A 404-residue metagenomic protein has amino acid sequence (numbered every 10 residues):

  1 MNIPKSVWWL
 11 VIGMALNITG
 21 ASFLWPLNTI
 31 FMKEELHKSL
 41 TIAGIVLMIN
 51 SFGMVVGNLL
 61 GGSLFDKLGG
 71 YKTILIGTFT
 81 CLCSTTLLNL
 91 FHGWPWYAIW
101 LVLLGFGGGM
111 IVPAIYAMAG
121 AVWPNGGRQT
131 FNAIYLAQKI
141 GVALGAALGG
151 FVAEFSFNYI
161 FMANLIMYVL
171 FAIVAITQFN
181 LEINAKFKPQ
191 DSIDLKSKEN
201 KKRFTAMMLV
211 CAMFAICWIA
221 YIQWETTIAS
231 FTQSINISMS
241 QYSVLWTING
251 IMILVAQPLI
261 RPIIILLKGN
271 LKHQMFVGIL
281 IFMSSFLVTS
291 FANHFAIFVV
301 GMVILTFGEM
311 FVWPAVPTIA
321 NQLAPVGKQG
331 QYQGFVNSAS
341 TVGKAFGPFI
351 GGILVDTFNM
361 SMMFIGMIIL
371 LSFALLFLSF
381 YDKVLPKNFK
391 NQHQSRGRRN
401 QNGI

Functional and structural regions predicted by a protein language model:
M1-P4, N180-C211, R396-I404: Juxtamembrane intracellular "pre-TM" segments in multi-pass secondary transporters
I3-S51, A206-W246: Helix-loop boundary and gating motifs at the non-cytosolic
N50-L59, V142-A143, G250-P258, K344-A345: Residue-level signature of mid-helix packing/kink "hotspots" within the transmembrane helices of 12-pass Major
G57-G69, A256-N270: Helix-to-loop junctions at the C-terminal end of transmembrane segments in multipass secondary transporters
F79-H92, L280-N293: C-terminal ends and interior cores of transmembrane alpha-helices in multi-pass membrane transporters/permeases
S84, P95-L103, A296-I304: Paired small-residue
V102-Q138: Cytoplasmic helix-loop-helix junction between adjacent transmembrane helices in 12-TM secondary transporters
I160-T177, F364-S379: Symmetry-related core transmembrane helices of the 12-TM Major Facilitator Superfamily/SLC fold
